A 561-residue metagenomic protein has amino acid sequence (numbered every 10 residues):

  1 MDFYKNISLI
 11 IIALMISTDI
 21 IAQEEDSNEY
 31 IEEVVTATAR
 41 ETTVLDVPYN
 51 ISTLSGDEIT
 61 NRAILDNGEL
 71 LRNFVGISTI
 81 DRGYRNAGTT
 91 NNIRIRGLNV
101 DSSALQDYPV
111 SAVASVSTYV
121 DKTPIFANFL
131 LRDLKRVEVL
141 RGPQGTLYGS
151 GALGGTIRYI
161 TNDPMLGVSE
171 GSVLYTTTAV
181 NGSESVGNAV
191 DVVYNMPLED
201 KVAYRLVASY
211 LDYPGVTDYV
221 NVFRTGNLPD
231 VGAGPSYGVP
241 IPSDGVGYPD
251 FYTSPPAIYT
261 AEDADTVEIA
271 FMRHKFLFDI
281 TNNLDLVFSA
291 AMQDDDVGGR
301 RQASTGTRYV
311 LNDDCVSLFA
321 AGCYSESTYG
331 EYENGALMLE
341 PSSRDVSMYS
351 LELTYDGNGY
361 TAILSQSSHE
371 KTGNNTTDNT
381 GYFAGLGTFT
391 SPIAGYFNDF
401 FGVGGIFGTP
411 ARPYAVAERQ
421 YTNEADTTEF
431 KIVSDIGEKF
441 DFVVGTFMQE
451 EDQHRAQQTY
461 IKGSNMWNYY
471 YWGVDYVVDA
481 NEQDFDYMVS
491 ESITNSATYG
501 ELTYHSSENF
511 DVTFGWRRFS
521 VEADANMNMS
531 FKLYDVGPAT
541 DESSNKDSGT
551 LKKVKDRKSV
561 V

Functional and structural regions predicted by a protein language model:
M1-E25: Cleavable N-terminal targeting peptides that direct proteins into the secretory/outer-membrane pathway or into
E25-S27, I31, S52, T123 (+4 more regions): Membrane-proximal, glycine/serine-rich, low-complexity loop/turn segments characteristic of large bacterial
N28-L166: Acidic, small-polar-rich N-terminal luminal/periplasmic segments of exported/outer-membrane proteins
G83, G145, T161, T178-G182 (+9 more regions): Outer-membrane beta-barrel proteins
G182-G298, T422-T428, I432-Q449, T494-T503 (+2 more regions): Transmembrane beta-barrel wall of Gram-negative outer-membrane proteins
V216-E262, R300-L337, D378-E418, Q458-M488 (+1 more regions): Solvent-exposed loop segments that connect transmembrane elements
R344-T372, R412-Y534, D547-K555: Face-selective signature of the C-terminal outer-membrane beta-barrel domain
K558-V561: Conserved small/polar residues in nucleotide/adenosyl-binding loops
